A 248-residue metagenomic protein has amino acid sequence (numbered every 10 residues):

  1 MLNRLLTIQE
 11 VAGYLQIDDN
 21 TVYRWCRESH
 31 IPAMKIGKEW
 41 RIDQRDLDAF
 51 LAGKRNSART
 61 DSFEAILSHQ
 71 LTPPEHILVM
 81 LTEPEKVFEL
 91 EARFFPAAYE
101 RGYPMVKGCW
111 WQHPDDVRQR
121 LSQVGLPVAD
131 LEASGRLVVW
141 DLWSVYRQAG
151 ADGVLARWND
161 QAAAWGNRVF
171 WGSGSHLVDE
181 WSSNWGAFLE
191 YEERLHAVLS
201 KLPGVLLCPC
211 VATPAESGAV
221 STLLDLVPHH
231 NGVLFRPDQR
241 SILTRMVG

Functional and structural regions predicted by a protein language model:
L2-H30, M34-G248: Non-catalytic regulatory/interaction regions at protein termini and inter-domain linkers
